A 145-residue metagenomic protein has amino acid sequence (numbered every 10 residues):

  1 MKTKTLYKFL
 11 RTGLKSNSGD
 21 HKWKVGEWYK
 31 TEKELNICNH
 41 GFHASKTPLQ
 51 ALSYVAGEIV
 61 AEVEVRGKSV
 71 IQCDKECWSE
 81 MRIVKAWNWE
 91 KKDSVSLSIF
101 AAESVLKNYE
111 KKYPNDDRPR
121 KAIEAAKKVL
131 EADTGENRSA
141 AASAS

Functional and structural regions predicted by a protein language model:
M1-S145: Short, glycine-biased loop/turn motifs at secondary-structure junctions and in low-complexity Ser/Thr/Pro-rich termini
